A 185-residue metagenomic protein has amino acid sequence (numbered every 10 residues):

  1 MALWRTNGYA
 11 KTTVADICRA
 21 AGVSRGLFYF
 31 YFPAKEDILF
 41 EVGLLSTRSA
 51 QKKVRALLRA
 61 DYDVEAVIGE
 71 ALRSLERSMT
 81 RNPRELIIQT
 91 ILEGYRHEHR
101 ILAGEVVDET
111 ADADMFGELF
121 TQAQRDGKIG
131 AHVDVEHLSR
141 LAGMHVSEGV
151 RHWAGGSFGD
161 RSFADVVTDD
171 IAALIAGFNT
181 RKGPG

Functional and structural regions predicted by a protein language model:
A2-T6, S49-A60, H145-H152: Solvent-exposed, amphipathic alpha-helical segments
L3-D37, E41, L45: Helix-turn-helix
T6-A10, N82, D126: Short coil/turn segments at alpha/beta junctions that flank glycine-rich nucleotide-binding fingerprints
L39, G43, T47, L102-A113 (+3 more regions): Amphipathic, non-transmembrane alpha-helical scaffold segments
E41, R55-R84, V135-A142, A164 (+1 more regions): Hydrophobic alpha-helical connector segments
L57, Q89-E93, W153-S157: Secondary-structure edge/capping motif, primarily at the C-terminal ends of alpha-helices and the immediately following
R73-R77, A113-D114, E118-D126, R140-H145 (+2 more regions): C-terminal peripheral helix-coil segments that are non-catalytic and often amphipathic
E76-G117, K128, E136-H137: Short secondary-structure transition hinges
